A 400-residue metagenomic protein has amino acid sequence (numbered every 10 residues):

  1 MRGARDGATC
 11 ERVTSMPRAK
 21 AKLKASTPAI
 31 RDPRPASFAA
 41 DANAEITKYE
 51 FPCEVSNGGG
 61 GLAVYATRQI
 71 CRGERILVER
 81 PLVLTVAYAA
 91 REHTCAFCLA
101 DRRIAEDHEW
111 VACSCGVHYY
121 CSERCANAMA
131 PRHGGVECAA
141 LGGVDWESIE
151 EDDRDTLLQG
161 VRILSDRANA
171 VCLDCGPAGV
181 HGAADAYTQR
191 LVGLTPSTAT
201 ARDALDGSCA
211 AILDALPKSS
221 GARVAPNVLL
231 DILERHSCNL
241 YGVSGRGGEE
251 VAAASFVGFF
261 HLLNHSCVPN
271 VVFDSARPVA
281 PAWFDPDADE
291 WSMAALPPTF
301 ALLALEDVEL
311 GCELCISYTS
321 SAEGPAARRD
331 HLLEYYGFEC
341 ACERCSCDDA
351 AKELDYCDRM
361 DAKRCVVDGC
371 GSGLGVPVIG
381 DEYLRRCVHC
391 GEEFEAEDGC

Functional and structural regions predicted by a protein language model:
M1-H181, A186-T188, A210, E339 (+1 more regions): Accessory low-complexity/Zn-finger-associated flanking regions of SET/PR-domain chromatin methyltransferases
C53-V86, G116-H118, E123-R124, T200 (+6 more regions): Conserved SET/PR-domain catalytic core that frames the SAM/AdoMet-binding pocket
R72-G73, C95-C98, A280-F284, S321 (+1 more regions): Short, low-complexity, polar/charged sequence segments that are solvent-exposed and flexible
A140-L141, S148-F300, E306, E334-R344: Catalytic cores of histone-lysine modification enzymes
F273, C312, K352: Short acidic, gly/pro-rich beta-turn/loop elements at beta-sheet edges and active-site/ligand-binding grooves
E306-C315, T319-A322, L332-D348, E392: C-terminal, active-site-flanking charged/polar segments
A327-R329: Short beta-alpha junctions and helix-cap segments that line functional grooves
